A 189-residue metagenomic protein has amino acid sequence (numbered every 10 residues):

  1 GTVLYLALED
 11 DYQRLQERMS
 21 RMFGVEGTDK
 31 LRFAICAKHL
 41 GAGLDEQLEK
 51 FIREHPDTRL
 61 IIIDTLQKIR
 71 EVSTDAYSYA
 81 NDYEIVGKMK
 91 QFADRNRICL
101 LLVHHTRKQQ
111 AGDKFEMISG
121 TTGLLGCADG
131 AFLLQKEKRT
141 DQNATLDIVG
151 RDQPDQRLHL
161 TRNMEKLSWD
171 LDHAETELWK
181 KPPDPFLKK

Functional and structural regions predicted by a protein language model:
G1-E84, Q91, H173, K180-D184: Conserved inter-motif catalytic segment of the P-loop NTP-binding fold
L4-L6, L60, Y79-L171: Phosphate-binding/switch region of NTP-binding enzymes
M164-K189: DNA transaction DNA-binding modules
